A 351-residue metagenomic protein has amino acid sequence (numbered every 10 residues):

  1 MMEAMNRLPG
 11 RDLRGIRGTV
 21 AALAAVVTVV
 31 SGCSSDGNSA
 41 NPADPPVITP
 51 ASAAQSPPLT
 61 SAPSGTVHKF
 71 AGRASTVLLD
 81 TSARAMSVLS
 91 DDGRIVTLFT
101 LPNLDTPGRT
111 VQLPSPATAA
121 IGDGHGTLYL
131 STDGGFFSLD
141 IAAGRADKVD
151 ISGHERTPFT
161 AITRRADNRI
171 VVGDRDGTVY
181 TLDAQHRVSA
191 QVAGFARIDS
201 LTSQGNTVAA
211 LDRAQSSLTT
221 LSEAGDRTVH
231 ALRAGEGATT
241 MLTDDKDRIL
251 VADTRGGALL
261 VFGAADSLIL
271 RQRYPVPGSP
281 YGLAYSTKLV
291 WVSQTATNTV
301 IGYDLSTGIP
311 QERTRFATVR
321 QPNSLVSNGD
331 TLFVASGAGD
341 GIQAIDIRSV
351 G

Functional and structural regions predicted by a protein language model:
E3-D12, R17, V27-G351: Predominantly soluble domains enriched in secretory-pathway, periplasmic, or organellar proteins
A21-A25: Sec-dependent N-terminal signal peptides
